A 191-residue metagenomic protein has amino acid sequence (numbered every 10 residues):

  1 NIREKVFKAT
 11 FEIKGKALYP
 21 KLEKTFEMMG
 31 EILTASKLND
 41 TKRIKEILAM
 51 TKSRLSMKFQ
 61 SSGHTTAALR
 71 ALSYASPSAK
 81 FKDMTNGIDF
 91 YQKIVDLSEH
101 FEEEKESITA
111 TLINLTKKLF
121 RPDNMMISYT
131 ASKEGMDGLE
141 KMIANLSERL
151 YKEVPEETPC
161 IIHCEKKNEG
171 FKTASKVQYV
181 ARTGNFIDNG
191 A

Functional and structural regions predicted by a protein language model:
N1-C160: Charge-rich, well-structured scaffold segments of protease-associated domains
N1-E4, E27, E106-A110, E165-E169 (+1 more regions): Structured mid-domain segments that build the active-site/substrate or prosthetic-cofactor binding neighborhood
K14, S56, K172, V180-G184: Short amphipathic
A17-Y19, A131-K133, V177-Q178, G184-D188: A broadly conserved detector of short glycine/acidic/proline-rich loop/turn motifs that flank catalytic sites and bind
A144-K166, G170-S175, F186-G190: Prokaryote-biased recognition of long, low-complexity C-terminal linker/tail segments that are poorly structured
